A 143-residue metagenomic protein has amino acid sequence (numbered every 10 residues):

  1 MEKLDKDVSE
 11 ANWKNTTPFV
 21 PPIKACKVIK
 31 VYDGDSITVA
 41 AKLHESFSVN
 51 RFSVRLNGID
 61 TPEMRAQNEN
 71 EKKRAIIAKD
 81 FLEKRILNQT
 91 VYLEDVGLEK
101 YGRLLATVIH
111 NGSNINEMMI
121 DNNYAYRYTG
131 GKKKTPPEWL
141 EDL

Functional and structural regions predicted by a protein language model:
M1-L143: Small beta-barrel nucleic-acid-binding modules, primarily SNase/OB-fold domains and secondarily Tudor-like barrels
